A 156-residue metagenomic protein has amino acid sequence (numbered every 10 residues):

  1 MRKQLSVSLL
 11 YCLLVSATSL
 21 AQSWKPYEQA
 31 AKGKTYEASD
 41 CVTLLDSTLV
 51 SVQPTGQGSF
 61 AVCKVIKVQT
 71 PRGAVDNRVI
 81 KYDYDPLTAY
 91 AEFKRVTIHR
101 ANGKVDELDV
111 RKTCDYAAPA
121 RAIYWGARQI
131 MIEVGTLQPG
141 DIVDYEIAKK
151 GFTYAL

Functional and structural regions predicted by a protein language model:
M1-Q4: Positively charged n-region of N-terminal signal peptides that target proteins for export
S6-V7, Y36: General helical structural elements
S8-S16: Bacterial N-terminal signal peptides
A21-L156: Beta-strand-rich, non-transmembrane domain signature
